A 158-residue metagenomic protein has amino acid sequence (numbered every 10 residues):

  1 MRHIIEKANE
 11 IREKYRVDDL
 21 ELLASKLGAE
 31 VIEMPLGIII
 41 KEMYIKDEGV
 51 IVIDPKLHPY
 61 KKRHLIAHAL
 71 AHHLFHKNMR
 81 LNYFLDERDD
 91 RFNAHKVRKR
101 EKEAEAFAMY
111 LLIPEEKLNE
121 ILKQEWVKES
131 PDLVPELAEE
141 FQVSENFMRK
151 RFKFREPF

Functional and structural regions predicted by a protein language model:
M1-F158: Active-site hotspot residues in diverse enzymes, especially metal/ion-binding acidic/histidine motifs
